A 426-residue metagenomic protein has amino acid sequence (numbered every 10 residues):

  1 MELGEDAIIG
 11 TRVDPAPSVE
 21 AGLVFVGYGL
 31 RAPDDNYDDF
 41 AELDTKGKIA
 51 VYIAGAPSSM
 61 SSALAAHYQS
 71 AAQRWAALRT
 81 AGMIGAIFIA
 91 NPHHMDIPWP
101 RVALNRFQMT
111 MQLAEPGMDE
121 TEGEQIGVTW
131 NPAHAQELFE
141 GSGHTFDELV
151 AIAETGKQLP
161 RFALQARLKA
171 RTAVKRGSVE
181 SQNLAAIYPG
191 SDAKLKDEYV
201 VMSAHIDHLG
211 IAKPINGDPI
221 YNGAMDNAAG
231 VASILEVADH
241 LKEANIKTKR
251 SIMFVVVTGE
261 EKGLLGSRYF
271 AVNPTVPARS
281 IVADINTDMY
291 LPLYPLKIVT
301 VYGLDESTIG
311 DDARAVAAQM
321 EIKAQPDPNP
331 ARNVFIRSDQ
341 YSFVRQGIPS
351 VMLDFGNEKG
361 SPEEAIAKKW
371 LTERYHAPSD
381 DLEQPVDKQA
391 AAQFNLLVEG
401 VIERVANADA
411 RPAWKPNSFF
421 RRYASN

Functional and structural regions predicted by a protein language model:
M1-L3, P15-P17, A114-F146, V257-I366: Metal-dependent peptidase/peptidase-like ectodomains
M1-S59, L164, V174, E180-S181 (+1 more regions): Noncatalytic luminal/extracellular "stalk/propeptide" segments of secretory-pathway proteins
I9-A21, P33, G47-K48, A65 (+2 more regions): Active-site metal-coordination/substrate-binding segment of hydrolases, especially metallo-dependent peptidases
V26-A103: A conserved hydrophobic secondary-structure block that centers on an alpha-helix together with its immediately flanking
H67-Q73, A77, H94, G210 (+1 more regions): Acidic/histidine-rich catalytic neighborhood of metal-dependent amide-processing enzymes
I84-H93, F107-N183: Long, well-ordered, tryptophan-enriched scaffold segments
N131, E180-K213: Acidic/His- and Gly-rich active-site-bordering loop/insert found across diverse amide/peptide-bond hydrolases
D239, E243, D354, G360-A424: His/Asp/Glu-rich mid-to-C-terminal helical/loop segments that flank catalytic regions of hydrolases
